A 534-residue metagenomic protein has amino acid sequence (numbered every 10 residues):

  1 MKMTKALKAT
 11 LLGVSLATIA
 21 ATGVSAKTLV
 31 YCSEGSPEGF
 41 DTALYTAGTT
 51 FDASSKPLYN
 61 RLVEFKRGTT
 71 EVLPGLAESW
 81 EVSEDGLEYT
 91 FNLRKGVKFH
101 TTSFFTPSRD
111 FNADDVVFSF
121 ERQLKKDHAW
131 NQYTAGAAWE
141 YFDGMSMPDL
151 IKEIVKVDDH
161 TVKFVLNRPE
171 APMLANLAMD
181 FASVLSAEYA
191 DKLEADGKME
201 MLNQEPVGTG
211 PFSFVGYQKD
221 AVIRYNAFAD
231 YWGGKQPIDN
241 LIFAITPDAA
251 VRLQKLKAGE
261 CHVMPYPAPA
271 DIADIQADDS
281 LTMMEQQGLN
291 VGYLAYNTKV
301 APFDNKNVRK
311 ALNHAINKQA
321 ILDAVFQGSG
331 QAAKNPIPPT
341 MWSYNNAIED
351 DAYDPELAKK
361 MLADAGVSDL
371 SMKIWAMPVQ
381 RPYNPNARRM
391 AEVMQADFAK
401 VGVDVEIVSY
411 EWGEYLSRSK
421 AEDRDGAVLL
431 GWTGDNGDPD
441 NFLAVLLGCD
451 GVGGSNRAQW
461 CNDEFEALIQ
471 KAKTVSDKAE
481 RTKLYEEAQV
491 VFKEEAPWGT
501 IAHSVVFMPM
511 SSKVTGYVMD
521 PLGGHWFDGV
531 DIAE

Functional and structural regions predicted by a protein language model:
K27-S33, A53, A171-P172, Q218 (+4 more regions): Detector for C-terminal structural segments
C32-E84, E121, H128, V207-T209: N-terminal lobe/hinge region of extracytoplasmic solute-binding protein
S36-A53, L76, S103-P107, M173-S183 (+3 more regions): A structural "hinge/loop" feature
E78-W130, K163, K255, P302: Aromatic- and charge-enriched surface segment that lines or borders ligand/interaction sites
N92, L124-A190: Surface-exposed binding/hinge segments that line and control ligand-binding clefts or catalytic entry sites
G197-N203, A227-D274, E285, A391: Ligand-site clamp/hinge motif
F212, A332-A365, R381-R389: Structural transition elements
N226-A229, Q286-A311, A315: A bilobed periplasmic-binding-protein/Venus flytrap-type ligand-binding module shared by bacterial periplasmic
